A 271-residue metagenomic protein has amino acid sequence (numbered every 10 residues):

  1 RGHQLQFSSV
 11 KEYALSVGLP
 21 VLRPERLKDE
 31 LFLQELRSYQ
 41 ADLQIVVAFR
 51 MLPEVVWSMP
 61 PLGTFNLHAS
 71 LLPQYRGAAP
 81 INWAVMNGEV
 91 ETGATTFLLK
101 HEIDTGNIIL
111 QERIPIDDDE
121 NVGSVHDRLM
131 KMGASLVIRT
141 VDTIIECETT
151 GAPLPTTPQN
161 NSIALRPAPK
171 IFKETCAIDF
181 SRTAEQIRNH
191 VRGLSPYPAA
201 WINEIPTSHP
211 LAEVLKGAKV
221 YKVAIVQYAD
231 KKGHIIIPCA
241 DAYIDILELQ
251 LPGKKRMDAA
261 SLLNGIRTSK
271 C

Functional and structural regions predicted by a protein language model:
R1-D42: N-terminal glycine-/serine-/threonine-rich beta1-alpha1-beta2 phosphate-ribose binding loop of Rossmann-like
A14-G18, E89, S195: A generic structural signal for well-ordered alpha-helical segments
S16-G18, P61, E174, G217: A generic structural signal for alpha->beta connector loops
P24, I45-F49, D179: Small/polar loops that bind or transfer phosphate-bearing groups
L27-K28, R76, R182: Short beta->alpha linker loops
A41-P167: Donor/substrate-binding cores of folate-linked one-carbon enzymes
N161-C271: Internal anion-binding site segments
